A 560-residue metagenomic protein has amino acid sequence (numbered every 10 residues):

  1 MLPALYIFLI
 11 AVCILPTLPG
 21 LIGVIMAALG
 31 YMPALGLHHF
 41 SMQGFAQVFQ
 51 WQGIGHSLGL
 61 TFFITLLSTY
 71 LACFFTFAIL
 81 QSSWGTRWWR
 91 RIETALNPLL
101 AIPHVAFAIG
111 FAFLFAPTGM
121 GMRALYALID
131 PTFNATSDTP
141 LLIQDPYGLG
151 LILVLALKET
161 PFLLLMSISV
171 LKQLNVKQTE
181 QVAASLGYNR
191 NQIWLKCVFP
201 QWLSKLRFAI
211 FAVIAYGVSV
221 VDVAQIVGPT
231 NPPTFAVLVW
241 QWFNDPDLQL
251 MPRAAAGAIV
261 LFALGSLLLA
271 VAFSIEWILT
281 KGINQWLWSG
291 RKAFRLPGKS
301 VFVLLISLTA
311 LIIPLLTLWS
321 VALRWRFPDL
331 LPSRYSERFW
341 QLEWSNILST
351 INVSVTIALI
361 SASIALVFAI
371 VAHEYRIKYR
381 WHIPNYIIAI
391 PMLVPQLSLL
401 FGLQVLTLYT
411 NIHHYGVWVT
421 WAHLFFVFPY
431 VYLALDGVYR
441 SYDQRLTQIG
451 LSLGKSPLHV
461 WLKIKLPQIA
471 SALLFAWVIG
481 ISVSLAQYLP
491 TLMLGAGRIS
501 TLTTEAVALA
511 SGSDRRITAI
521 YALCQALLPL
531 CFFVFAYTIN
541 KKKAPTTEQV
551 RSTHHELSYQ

Functional and structural regions predicted by a protein language model:
L2-P33, A46-K172, K205-D222, G228 (+9 more regions): Membrane-water interface segments at the C-terminal ends of transmembrane alpha-helices in multi-pass inner-membrane
A34, H38, D222-Q249, P328-S333 (+1 more regions): Glycine-rich helix-loop "coupling/hinge" segments at transmembrane-helix boundaries in multipass transporters
Q43, Q47, E93, A127-D130 (+10 more regions): Short amphipathic alpha-helical coupling elements at transmembrane boundaries
K172-K177, Q181-W202, Q448-I469: Short helix-to-coil transition segments within interhelical loops that connect adjacent transmembrane helices
L174-K177, F273-G282, Y442-R445, F535-Q549: Membrane-interface capping segments at transmembrane-helix boundaries
A184-L186, W286-W288, L451-L453, T547-S558: Short, highly charged, low-complexity non-transmembrane loops/tails of multi-pass membrane proteins
D247-I259: Helix-loop-helix hairpin linking two adjacent transmembrane segments in secondary transporters
I275-V301: Flexible interhelical linker loops that connect adjacent transmembrane helices in multi-pass membrane transporters
